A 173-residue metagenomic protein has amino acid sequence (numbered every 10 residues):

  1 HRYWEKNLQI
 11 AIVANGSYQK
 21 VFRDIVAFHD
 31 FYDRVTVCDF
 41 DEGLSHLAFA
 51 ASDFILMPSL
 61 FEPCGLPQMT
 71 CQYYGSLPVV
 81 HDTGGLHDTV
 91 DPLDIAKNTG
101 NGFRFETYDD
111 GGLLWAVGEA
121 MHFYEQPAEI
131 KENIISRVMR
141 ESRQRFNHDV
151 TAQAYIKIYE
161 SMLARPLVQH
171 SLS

Functional and structural regions predicted by a protein language model:
H1-E5, A27-D30, A50, T70-Y73 (+1 more regions): Short, surface-exposed basic-aromatic patches at helix termini and helix-loop junctions that form
H1-Y3, Q9, A51-L60, Y155: C-terminal, well-structured subdomains that either form a transmembrane helix-short loop-helix hairpin in multi-pass
W4-S45, R104: Nucleotide-activated donor-binding/catalytic signature segment of Leloir-type glycosyltransferases, i.e., the conserved
S17-Y18, E62, N147: Short, solvent-exposed loop/turn segments at secondary-structure junctions
E42-I134, S142: Catalytic binding pocket for nucleotide-activated donors in carbohydrate/polymer assembly enzymes
H122-Q126, R143, N147, E160 (+1 more regions): Residues at helix-coil transition
H148-S173: C-terminal alpha-helical cap of glycosyltransferases
